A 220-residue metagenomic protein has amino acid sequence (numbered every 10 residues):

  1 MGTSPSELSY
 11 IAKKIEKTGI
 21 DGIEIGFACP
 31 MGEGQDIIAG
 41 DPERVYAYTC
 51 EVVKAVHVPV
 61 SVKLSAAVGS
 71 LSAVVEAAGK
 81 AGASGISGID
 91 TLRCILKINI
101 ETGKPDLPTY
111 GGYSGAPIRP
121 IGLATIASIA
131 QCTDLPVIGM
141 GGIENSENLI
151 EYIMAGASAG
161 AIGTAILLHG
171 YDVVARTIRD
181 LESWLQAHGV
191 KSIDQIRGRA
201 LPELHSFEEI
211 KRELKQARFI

Functional and structural regions predicted by a protein language model:
T3-I138, E144-I162, S206-I220: Alpha/beta enzyme core
L96-G111, I153, L167-V190: C-terminal helical cap(s) of enzyme catalytic domains, especially alpha/beta-barrels
M140-G141, H169: Small/polar loops that bind or transfer phosphate-bearing groups
H169-G189, Q195-I220: C-terminal extensions of enzymes
